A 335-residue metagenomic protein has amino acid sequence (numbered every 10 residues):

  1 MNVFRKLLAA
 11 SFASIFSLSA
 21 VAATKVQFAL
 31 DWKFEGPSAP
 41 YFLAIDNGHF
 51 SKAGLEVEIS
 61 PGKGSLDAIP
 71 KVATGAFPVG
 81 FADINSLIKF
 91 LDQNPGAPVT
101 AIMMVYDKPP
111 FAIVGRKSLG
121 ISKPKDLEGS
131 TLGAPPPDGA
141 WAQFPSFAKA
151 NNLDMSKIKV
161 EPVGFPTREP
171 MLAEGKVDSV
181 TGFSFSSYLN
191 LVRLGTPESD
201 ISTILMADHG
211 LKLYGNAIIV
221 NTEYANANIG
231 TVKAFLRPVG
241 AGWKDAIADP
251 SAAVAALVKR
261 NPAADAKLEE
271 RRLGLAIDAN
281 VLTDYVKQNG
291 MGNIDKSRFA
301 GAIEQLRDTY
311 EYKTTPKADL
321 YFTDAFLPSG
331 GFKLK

Functional and structural regions predicted by a protein language model:
M1-S11: Bacterial N-terminal signal peptides that target proteins for export
L18-A22: Sec/Tat signal peptide C-region and signal peptidase I cleavage site
T24-E174, D178-F185, I204-M206, K212: Short, glycine-/small- and polar/acidic-enriched structural segments that line small-molecule recognition paths
E58, L66, P162, I204-M206 (+2 more regions): Short linear loop/turn motifs
N85, P95, P166-M171, K176-D265: Pocket-lining segment of extracytoplasmic ligand-binding domains
M155-K159, E198-S202, A263-I277, Y312-L320: Short, surface-exposed acidic
N226-E311: Secondary-structure end/capping motifs
F299-K335: Conserved C-terminal helix/tail region of periplasmic/extracytoplasmic solute-binding proteins
